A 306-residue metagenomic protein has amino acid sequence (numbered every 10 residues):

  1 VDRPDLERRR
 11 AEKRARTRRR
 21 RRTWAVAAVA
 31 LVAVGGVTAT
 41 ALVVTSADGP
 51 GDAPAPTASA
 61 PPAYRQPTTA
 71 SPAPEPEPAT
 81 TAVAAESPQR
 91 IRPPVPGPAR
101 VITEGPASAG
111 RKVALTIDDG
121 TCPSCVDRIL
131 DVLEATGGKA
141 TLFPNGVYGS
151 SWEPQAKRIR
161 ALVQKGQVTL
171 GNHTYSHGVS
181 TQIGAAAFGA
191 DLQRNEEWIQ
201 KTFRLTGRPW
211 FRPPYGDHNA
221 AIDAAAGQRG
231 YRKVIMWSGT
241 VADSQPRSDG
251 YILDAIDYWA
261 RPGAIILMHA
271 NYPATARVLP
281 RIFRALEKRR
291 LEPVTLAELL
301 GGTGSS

Functional and structural regions predicted by a protein language model:
D2-L115, C122-R128, K157, Y251 (+2 more regions): N-terminal pre-catalytic segment of deacetylase/amide-hydrolase enzymes
V83-S180, A187, W198, G207-R208 (+1 more regions): Active-site beta->alpha N-cap acidic-glycine motif
I117-G120, F143-V147, H173-Y175, R212-G216 (+3 more regions): Active-site-proximal beta-strand/loop segments in catalytic clefts of secreted hydrolases
D118, L133, L170-H173, F211 (+4 more regions): Conserved, mostly hydrophobic/aromatic
G120-D127, S150-E153, Q182, A186-G189 (+5 more regions): Soluble non-cytosolic domains of exported or imported proteins
D127, D131, K157, A186 (+9 more regions): Solvent-exposed, polar/charged alpha-helical surfaces in well-ordered, non-transmembrane soluble domains, broadly
E134-F143, T169, A185-D217, D254-M268: CE4/NodB-like, metal-dependent polysaccharide N-deacetylase domain that modifies extracellular/periplasmic N-acetylated
D217-W259, L291-G302: His/Asp/Glu-enriched short active-site or ligand-binding loop at hydrolase and phosphoryl-transfer sites
